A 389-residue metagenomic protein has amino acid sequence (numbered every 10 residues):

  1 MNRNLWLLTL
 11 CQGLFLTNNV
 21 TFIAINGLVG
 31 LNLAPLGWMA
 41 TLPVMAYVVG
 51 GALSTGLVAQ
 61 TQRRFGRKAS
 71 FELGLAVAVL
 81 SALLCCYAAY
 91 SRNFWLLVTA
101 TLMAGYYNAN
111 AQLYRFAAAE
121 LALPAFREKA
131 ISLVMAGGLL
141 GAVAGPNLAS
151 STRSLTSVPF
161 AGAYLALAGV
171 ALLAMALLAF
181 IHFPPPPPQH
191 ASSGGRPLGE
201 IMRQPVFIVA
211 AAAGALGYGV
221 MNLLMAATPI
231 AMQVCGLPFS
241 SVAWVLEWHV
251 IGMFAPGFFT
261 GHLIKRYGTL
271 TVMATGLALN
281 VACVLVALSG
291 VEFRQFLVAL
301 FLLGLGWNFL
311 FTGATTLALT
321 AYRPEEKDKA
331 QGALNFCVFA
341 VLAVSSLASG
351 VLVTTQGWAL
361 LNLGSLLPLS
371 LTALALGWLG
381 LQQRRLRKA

Functional and structural regions predicted by a protein language model:
M1-N2, F183-A211: Juxtamembrane intracellular "pre-TM" segments in multi-pass secondary transporters
G13, F94-A109, Q295-F309: Hydrophobic core of transmembrane alpha-helices in multi-pass small-molecule transporters, especially MFS/SLC-type
N26, N108-A122, F309-Y322: Intracellular juxtamembrane helix-capping segments at the cytosolic ends of symmetry-related transmembrane helices
S54-R67, A255-T269, V353: Helix-to-loop junctions at the C-terminal end of transmembrane segments in multipass secondary transporters
A76-Y90, L279-V291: C-terminal ends and interior cores of transmembrane alpha-helices in multi-pass membrane transporters/permeases
V98-G137: Cytoplasmic helix-loop-helix junction between adjacent transmembrane helices in 12-TM secondary transporters
S150, A168-P188, A375-G380: C-terminal membrane-cytosol helix-exit motif in multi-pass small-molecule transporters
E325-Q356: A late C-terminal transmembrane helix in Major Facilitator Superfamily
